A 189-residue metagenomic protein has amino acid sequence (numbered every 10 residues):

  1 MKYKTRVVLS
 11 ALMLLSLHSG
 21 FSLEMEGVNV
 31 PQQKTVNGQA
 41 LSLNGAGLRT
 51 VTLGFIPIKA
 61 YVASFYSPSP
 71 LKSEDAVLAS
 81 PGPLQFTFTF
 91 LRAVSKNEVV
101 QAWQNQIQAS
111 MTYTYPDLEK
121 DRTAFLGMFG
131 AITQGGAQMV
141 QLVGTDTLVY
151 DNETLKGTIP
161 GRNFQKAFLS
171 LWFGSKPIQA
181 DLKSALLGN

Functional and structural regions predicted by a protein language model:
M1-V8: Bacterial N-terminal signal peptides that target proteins for export
S16-S19: N-terminal signal peptide c-region/cleavage motif recognized by signal peptidases
S22-L78: N-terminal secretory signal peptides
Q39, Y61, G82-F86, G136 (+1 more regions): Envelope-exposed proteins and targeting segments
P68-V140: Mid-length scaffold segments of soluble, non-membrane domains
Q134-L155: Carbohydrate-binding surfaces in secreted/extracellular proteins
K156-L182: Flexible glycine-rich active-site/ligand-binding loops centered on an Asp-His dyad
D181-N189: Cysteine/selenocysteine-centered motifs that mediate thiol-based redox chemistry or coordinate metal-sulfur cofactors
